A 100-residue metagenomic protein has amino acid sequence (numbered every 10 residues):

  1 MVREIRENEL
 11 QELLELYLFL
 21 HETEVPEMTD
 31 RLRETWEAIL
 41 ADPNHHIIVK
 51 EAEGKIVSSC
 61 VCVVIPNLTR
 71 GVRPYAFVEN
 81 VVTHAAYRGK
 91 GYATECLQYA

Functional and structural regions predicted by a protein language model:
M1-L13: A short beta-loop-alpha structural element at the N-terminal edge of CoA-dependent acyl/N-acetyltransferase catalytic
E7, P26-D30, G71-V72, K90-G91: Non-catalytic, surface-exposed connector residues within folded enzymatic/regulatory domains
L14-W36: Conserved GNAT-fold acetyl-CoA-binding loop/helix
L18, E34-E37, E51-A52, S59 (+1 more regions): Intrinsically disordered, low-complexity, positively biased terminal segments
E37-V49, F77: A short helix-loop-beta-strand connector motif used in the catalytic cores of GNAT acetyltransferases and, in some
V49, K55-V64, F77, V82: Conserved beta-strand in the GNAT
P66-V78, R88: A conserved beta-turn-beta hairpin within the catalytic core of GNAT-like acetyltransferases that forms part
Y87, G91-Y99: Conserved acetyl-CoA pyrophosphate-binding loop and the N-cap/start of the following alpha-helix in GNAT-like
